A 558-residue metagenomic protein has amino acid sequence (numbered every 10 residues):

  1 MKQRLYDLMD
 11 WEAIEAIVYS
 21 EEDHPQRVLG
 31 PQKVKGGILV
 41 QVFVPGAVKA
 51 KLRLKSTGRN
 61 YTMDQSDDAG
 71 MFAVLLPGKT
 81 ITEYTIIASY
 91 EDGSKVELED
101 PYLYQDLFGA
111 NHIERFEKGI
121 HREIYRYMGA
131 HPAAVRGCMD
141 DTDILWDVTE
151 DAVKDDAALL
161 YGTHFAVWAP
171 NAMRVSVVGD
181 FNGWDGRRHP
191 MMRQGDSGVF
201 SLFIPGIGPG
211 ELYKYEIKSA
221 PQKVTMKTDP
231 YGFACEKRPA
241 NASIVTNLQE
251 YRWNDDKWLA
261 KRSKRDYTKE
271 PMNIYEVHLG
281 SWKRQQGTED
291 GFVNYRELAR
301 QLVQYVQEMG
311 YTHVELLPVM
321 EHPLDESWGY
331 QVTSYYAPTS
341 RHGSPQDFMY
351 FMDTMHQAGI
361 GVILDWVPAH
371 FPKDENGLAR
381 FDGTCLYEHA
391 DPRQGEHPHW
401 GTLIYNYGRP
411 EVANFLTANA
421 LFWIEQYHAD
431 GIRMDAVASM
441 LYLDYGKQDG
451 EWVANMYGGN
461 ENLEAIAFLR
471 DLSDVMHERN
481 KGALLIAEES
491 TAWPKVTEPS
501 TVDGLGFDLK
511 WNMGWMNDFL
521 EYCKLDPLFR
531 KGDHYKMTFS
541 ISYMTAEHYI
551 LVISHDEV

Functional and structural regions predicted by a protein language model:
M1-K35, S56-H164, Q194-E276, S281-D290 (+1 more regions): The feature marks proteins involved in alpha-glucan
F43-K49, W168-V175, W184: Short proline/glycine-enriched turn/loop motifs at strand-loop junctions of beta-rich domains
A50-L52, V175-V177, Y213: Short beta-strand elements bearing conserved aromatic residues within extracellular beta-rich modules
Y161-T163, V199-F200, R300-Q301, R470-L472 (+1 more regions): Short alpha-helical segments and helix-capping/turn motifs at coil-helix boundaries
N171-A172, L279-W282, E321, P368-A369 (+4 more regions): Short, solvent-exposed loop/turn segments at secondary-structure junctions
E236, D256-M272, H278-E461: Substrate-binding/active-site clefts of carbohydrate-active enzymes
H428-D430, Q448-V558: Conserved alpha/beta catalytic core and glycan-binding cleft of carbohydrate-active enzymes
